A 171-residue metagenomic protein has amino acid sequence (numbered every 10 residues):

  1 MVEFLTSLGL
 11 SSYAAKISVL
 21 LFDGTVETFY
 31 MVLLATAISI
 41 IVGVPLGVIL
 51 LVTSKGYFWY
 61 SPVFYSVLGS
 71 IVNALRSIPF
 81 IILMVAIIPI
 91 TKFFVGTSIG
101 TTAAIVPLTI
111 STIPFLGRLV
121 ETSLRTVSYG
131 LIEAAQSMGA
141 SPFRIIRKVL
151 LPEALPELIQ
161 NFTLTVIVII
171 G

Functional and structural regions predicted by a protein language model:
M1-A35, S61-S66: Periplasmic/extracellular loop-to-transmembrane helix junction in inner-membrane transport proteins
L21-V52, F162: Transmembrane alpha-helix signature in integral membrane proteins
F22-Y30, L68-R76, L155, I159 (+1 more regions): Alpha-helical membrane-interface segments at transmembrane helix boundaries
D23, E27-M31, R76, F80-F115: Loop-to-helix entry region at the N-terminal start of transmembrane alpha-helices in multi-pass membrane transporters
I41-L46, T102-V106, I110-I132, I159-T163 (+1 more regions): Membrane-embedded alpha-helices of multi-pass transport/permease systems
G43, G139, P152: Conserved G/P- and acidic residue-centered "switch" motifs that form tight phosphate/ATP-binding loops in soluble
I49-A86, L108, I113, R118-T122 (+1 more regions): Cytoplasmic-entry segments and transmembrane alpha-helices of multi-pass inner-membrane transporters
P142-G171: Transmembrane alpha-helices
